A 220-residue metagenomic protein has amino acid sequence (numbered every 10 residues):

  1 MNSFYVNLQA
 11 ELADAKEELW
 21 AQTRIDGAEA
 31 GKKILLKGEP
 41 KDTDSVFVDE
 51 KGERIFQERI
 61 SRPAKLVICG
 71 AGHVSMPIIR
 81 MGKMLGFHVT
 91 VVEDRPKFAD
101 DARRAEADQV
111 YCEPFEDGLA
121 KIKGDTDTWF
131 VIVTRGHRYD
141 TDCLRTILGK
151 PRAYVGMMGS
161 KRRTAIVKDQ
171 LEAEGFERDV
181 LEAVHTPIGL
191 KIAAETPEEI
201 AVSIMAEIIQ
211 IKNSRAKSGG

Functional and structural regions predicted by a protein language model:
M1-D94, F98-Y111, D125-W129, R163 (+2 more regions): Segments forming oxygen-rich coordination pockets for charged ligands
S75-M76, L119, Y139-T141, T164: Short, well-ordered alpha-helical microsegments
I78-M81, D142-I147: A short acidic, amphipathic alpha-helical/loop segment
F87, R152, F176: Short phosphate-binding/catalytic loops that engage adenosine nucleotides
D101-R103, K121-K123, T141-L144, K168-D169: Short, well-ordered secondary-structure micro-motifs
E116-T126: Short amphipathic alpha-helix with an adjacent loop that forms part of the alpha/beta core around
W129, T134, R145-Q170: ADP-ribose/adenylate-binding Rossmann-like module
M158-G220: Adenosine-phosphate binding glycine-rich loop
